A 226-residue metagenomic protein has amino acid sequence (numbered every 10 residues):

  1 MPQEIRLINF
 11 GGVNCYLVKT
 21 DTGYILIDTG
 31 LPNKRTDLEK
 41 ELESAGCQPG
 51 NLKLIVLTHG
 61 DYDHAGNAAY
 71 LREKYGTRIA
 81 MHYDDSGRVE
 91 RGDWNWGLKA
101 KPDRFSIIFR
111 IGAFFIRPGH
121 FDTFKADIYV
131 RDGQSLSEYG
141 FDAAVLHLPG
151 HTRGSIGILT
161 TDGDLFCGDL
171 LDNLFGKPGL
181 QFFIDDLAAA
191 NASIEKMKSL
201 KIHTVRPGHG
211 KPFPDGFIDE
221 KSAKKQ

Functional and structural regions predicted by a protein language model:
M1-A45, G157-G168: Conserved beta-strand hairpin/beta-sheet module of binuclear metal-dependent hydrolase folds, prominently
G12, T22, L31-P32, Y62 (+4 more regions): Short, glycine/acidic-enriched loop or turn micro-motifs at the edges of active sites
I25-I27, V56, I79, D164-F166 (+1 more regions): Residue-level marker for buried hydrophobic side chains located in beta-strands that build the well-ordered beta-sheet
P32-N33, G119-F121, S135, F141-E220: Metallo-beta-lactamase
R35, E43-I128: Active-site HxH/HxHxD metal-binding segment of metal-dependent hydrolases
L52, G76-H82, F166-D169, F183 (+1 more regions): Short hydrophobic/aromatic-enriched beta-strand-loop microsegments
N95-P102, I184-D185, A223-K225: Short, hinge-like loop/turn segments at secondary-structure boundaries
I128-S137: Short internal loop-to-helix segment that lines adenine-nucleotide cofactor pockets
